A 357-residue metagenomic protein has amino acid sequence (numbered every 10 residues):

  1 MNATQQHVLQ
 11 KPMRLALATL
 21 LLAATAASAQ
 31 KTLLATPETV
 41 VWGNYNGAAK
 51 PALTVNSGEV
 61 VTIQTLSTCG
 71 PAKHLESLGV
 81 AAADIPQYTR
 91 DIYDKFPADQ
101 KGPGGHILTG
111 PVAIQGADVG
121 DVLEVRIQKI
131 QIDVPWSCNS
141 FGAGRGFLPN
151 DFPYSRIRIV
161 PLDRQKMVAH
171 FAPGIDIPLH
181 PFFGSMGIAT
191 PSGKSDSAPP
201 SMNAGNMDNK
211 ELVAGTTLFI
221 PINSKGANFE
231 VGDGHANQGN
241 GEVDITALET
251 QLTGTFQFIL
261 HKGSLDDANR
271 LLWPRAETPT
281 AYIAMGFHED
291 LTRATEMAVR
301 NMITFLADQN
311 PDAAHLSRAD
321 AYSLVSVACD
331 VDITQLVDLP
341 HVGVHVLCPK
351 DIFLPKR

Functional and structural regions predicted by a protein language model:
N2-L17: Bacterial N-terminal signal peptides that target proteins for export
T19-S28: Hydrophobic h-region of N-terminal signal peptides that target proteins for export in Gram-negative bacteria
Q30-V41, A82-G105, G184-A198: Short, basic/aromatic beta-hairpin or loop at an interaction surface
L34-V40, A48-T62, S67, L75 (+7 more regions): Alpha/propeptide regions of enzymes that mature by internal proteolysis
T68-V80, I130-S140, G226-A236, T334-V337: Short, Lys/Arg- and Gly-enriched loop/turn segments at beta-strand edges
P103-I107, A113, R126-V213: Intrinsically disordered, low-complexity linker/loop segments enriched in Gly/Pro and charged/polar residues
L179-N206, K210-E289: Conserved mixed alpha/beta catalytic, RNA-binding, or beta-rich assembly cores of soluble enzyme, regulatory
L339-R357: Long, compositionally biased
